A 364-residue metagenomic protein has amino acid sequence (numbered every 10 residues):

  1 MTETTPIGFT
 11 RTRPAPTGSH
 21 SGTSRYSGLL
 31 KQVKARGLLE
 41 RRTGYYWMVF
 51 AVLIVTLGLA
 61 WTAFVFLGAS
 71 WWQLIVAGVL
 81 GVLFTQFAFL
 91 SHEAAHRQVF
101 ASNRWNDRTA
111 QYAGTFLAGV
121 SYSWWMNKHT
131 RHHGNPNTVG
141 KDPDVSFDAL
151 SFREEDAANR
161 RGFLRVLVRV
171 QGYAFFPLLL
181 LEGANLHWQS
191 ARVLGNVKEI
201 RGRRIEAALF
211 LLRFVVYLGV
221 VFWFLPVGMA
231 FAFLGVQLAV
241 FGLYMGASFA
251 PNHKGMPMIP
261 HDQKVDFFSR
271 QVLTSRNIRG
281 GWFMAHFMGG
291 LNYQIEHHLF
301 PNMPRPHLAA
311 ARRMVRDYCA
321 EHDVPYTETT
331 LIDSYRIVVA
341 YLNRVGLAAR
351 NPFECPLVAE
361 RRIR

Functional and structural regions predicted by a protein language model:
T2-Q32, A174-N185: Short, charged cytosolic
E3-T5, T12-P14, G255, S334-L342 (+1 more regions): Conserved catalytic cores of large enzyme domains
R13, T17-V52, T56-L59: Low-complexity, highly charged intrinsically disordered N-terminal segments that act as targeting/localization
R41-F87, G114-G119, R169-N185, E199-S248: Alpha-helical bilayer-embedded segments of polytopic membrane proteins, i.e., transmembrane/intramembrane helices
F66, R192-G195, P226, G255: Juxtamembrane transmembrane-helix termini
A77-E199, I259-P352: Membrane-embedded catalytic scaffold of the fatty acid hydroxylase/desaturase
L180, M245-D262: Transmembrane alpha-helix/helix-exit interface in multi-pass inner-membrane proteins
F241, H253, Y293: C-terminal substrate/ligand-recognition segments
